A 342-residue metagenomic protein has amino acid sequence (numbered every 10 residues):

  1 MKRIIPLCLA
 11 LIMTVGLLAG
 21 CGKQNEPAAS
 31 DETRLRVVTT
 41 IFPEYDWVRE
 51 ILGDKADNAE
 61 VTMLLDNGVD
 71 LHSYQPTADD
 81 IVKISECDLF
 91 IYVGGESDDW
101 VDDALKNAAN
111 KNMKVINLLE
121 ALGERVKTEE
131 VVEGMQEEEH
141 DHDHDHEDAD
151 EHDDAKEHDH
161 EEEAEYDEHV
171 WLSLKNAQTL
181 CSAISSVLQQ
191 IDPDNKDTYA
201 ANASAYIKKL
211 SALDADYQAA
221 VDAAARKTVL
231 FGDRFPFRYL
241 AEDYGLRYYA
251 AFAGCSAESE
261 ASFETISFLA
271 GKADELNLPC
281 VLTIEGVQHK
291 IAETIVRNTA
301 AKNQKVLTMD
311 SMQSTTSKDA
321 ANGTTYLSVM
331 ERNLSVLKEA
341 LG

Functional and structural regions predicted by a protein language model:
M1-A10: Positively charged n-region of N-terminal signal peptides that target proteins for export
G16-G20: C-terminal motif of bacterial Sec signal peptides marking the signal peptidase cleavage site
C21-G342: Extracytoplasmic metal-acquisition and chelation regions
